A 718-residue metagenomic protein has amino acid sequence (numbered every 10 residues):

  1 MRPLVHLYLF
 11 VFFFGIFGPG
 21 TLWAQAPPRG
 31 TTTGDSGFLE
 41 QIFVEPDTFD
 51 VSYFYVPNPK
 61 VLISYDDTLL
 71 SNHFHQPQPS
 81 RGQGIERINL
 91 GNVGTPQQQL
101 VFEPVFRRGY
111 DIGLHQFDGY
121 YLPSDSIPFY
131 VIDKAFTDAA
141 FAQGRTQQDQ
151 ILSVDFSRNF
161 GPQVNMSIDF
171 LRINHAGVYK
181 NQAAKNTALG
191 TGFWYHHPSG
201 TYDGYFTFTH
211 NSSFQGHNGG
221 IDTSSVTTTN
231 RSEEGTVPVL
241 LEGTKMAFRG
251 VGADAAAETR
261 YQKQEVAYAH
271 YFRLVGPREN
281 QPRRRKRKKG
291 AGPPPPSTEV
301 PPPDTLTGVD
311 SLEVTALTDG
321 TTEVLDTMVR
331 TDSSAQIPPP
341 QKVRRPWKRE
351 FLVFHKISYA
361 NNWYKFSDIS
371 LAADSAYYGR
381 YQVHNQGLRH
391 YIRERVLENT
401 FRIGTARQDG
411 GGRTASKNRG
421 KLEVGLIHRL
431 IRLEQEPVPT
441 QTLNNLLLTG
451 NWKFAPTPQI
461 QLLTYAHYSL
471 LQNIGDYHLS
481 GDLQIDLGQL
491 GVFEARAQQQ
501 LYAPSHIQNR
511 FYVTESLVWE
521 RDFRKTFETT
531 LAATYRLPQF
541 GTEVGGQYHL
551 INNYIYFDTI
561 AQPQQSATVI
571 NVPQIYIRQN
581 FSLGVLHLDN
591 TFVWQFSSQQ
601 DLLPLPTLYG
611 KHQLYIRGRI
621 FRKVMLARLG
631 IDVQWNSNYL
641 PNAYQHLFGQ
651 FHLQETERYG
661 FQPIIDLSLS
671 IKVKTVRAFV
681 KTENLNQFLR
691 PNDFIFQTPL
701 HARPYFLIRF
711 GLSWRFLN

Functional and structural regions predicted by a protein language model:
M1-R2, L7, T21, Q25 (+7 more regions): Generic low-polarity alpha-helical segments
M1-R29, K681, Y705-F706, G711-N718: Bacterial Sec-dependent N-terminal signal peptides
Q25-E265, F272-P301, T305, S311-L312 (+3 more regions): Membrane-proximal, glycine/serine-rich, low-complexity loop/turn segments characteristic of large bacterial
E103-D111, Y121-D125, D133-D138, R158-P162 (+11 more regions): A generic short-segment signal for beta-strand/edge and adjacent turn/coil regions
G250-P301, T305, S311, T327 (+1 more regions): Exposed, low-structure sequence patches enriched in small/polar residues
D310-S311, T318-G320: Flexible coil/linker segments and helix-coil junctions enriched in charged and small residues
